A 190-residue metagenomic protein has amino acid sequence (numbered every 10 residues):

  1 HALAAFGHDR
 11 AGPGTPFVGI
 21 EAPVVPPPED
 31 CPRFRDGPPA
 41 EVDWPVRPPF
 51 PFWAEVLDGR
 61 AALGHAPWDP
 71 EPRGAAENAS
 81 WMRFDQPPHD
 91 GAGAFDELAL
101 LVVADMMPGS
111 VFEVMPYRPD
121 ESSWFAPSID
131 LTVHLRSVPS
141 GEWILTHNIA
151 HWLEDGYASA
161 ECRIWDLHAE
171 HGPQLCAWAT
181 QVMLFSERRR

Functional and structural regions predicted by a protein language model:
H1-R190: Terminal targeting signals and extreme-terminal segments of soluble enzymes
